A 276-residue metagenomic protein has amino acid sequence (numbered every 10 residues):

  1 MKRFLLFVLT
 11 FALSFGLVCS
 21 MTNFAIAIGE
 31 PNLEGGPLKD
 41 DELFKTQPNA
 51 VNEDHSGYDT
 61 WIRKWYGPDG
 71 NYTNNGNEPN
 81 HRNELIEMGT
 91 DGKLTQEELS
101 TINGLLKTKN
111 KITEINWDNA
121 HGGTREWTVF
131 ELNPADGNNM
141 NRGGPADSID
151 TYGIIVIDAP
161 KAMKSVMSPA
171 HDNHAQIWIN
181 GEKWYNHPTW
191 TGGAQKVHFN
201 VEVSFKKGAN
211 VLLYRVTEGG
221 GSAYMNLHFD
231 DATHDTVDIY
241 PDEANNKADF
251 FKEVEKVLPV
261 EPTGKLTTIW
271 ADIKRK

Functional and structural regions predicted by a protein language model:
M1-F4: Positively charged n-region of N-terminal signal peptides that target proteins for export
V8-S20: Bacterial N-terminal signal peptides
N23-L132, Y214-K276: Accessory carbohydrate-binding/adhesion or oligomerization-edge regions at the termini of glycan-active proteins
N138-M140, Y152-G153, K196-N200: Short structured motifs
P145-I157: Short beta-strands within extracellular/lumenal beta-sheet-rich domains
I149-T151, K161, H171, Q195-V197: Residues that act as N-cap/strand-start positions at coil-to-secondary-structure junctions
A159, K164-I177, L212: Aromatic-lined ligand-binding clefts that engage carbohydrates, nucleic acids, or primary amines
Q176-H228: Beta-strand-rich ligand-recognition modules
